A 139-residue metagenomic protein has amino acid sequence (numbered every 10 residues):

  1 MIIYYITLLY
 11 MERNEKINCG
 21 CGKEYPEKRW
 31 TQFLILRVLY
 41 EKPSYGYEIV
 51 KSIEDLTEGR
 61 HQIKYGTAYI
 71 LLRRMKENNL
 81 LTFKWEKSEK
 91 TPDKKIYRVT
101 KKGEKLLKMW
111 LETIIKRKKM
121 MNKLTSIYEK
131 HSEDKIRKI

Functional and structural regions predicted by a protein language model:
M1-K23: Short, intrinsically disordered or compositionally biased N-terminal tails of bacterial proteins
G22-T67: N-terminal helix-turn-helix DNA-binding core of bacterial DNA-binding proteins
E24, M75-L80, I136: Short, positively charged
R37, K51, R73, K108 (+1 more regions): A cross-family signal for key residues in well-ordered alpha-helices that form functional helical elements
A68, L72-M75: Basic amphipathic alpha-helical segments that dock to polyanions
K76-D93: Beta-hairpin "wing" of winged helix-turn-helix
E89-L111: Basic, amphipathic "hinge/linker" alpha-helix immediately C-terminal to the N-terminal HTH DNA-binding motif
K105-I139: Amphipathic alpha-helical dimerization/coiled-coil segments that flank or bridge DNA-binding/regulatory modules
